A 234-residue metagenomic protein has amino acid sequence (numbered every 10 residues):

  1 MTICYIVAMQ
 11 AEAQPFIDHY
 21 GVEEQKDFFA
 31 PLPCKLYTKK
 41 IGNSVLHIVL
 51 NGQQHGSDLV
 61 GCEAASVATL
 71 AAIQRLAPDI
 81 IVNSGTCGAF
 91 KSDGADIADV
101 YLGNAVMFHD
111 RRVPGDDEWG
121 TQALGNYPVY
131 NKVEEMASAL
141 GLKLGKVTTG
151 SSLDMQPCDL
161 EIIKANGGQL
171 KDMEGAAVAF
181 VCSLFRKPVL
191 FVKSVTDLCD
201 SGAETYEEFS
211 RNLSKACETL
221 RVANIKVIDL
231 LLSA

Functional and structural regions predicted by a protein language model:
M1-N126: Metabolite-binding pocket within alpha/beta catalytic cores that recognizes anionic/polar moieties
M9, G88, V106, S151 (+2 more regions): Glycine-rich beta-alpha junction loops
F16, D93-G94, V113, P157-L160 (+2 more regions): Short, well-ordered secondary-structure micro-motifs
A68, A72, Y130-V133, A216-V227: Short, well-ordered amphipathic alpha-helical segments that serve as non-catalytic structural scaffolds within diverse
G115-L170, G175-F185: Active-site rim beta-loop-alpha module in soluble metabolic enzymes
I162-G167, K171, A176-S214: Active-site-adjacent mobile loop/cap segments within catalytic or ligand-binding domains
S201-A234: His/Asp/Glu-rich mid-to-C-terminal helical/loop segments that flank catalytic regions of hydrolases
